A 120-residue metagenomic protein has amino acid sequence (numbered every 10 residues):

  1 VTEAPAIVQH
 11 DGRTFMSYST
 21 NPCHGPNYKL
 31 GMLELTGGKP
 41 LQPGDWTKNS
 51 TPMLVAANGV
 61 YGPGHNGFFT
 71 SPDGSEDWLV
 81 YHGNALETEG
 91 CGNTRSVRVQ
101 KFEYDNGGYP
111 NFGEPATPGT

Functional and structural regions predicted by a protein language model:
V1-T120: Carbohydrate-active catalytic/glycan-binding domains of CAZyme proteins, especially the secreted or lumenal ectodomains
